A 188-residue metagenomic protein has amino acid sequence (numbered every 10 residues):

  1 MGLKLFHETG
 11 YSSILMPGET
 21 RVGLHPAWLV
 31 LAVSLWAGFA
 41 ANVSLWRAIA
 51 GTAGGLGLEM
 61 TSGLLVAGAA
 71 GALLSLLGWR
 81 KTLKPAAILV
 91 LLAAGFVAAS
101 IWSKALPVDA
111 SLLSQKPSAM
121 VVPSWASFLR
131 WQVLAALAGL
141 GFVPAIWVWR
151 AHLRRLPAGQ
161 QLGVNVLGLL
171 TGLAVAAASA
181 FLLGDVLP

Functional and structural regions predicted by a protein language model:
G2-L187: Transmembrane and membrane-interface helices of multi-pass, inner-membrane envelope-modifying transferases
